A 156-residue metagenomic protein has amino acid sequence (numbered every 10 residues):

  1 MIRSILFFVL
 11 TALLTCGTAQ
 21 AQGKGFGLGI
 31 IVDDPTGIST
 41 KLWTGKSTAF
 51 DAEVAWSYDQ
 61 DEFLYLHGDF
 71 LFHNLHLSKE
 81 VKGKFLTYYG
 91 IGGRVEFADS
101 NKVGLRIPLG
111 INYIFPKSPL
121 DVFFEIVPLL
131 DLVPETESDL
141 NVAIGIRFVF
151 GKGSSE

Functional and structural regions predicted by a protein language model:
M1-I5: Positively charged n-region of N-terminal signal peptides that target proteins for export
F7-C16: Bacterial N-terminal signal peptides
Q20-G25, S47, L75-L86, P116-L120 (+1 more regions): Short loop/turn motifs that connect adjacent beta-strands in outer-membrane beta-barrel proteins
Q22-D34, T44, T48-Y58, T87-F97 (+1 more regions): Transmembrane beta-strand segments that form the barrel wall of outer-membrane beta-barrel proteins
K24-F26, D34-T36, T48, E62-L66 (+3 more regions): Residues that define the transmembrane beta-barrel architecture of outer-membrane proteins
I30, I38-L42, A52-V54, G68-N74 (+4 more regions): Residues on the lipid-exposed face of transmembrane beta-strands in outer-membrane beta-barrel proteins
F63, P116-E156: Predominantly the C-terminal beta-signal and adjacent terminal strand-loop region of outer-membrane beta-barrel
E80-V122: Mid-chain, well-packed structural core segment of small domains
